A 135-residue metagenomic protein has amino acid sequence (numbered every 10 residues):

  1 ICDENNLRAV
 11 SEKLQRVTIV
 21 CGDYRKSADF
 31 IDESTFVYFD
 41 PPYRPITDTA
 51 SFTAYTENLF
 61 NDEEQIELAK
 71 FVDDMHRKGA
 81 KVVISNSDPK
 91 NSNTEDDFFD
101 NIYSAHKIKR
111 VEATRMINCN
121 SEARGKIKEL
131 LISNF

Functional and structural regions predicted by a protein language model:
I1, T18-I19, L59-I66, A123-K126: Conserved phosphate-coordination/catalytic loops
I1-T53, E67: SAM-dependent nucleic-acid methyltransferase catalytic core
A28, P45-D48, K90-T94, N118-C119: Short catalytic/ligand-binding loop motif for oxyanion handling, primarily in non-cytosolic enzymes, centered on
S34-T35, S51-A54, D97-D100, R124-G125: Short, glycine/charged-enriched secondary-structure capping and boundary segments
P42, S87, F135: Anionic group-transfer/hydrolysis microenvironments
R44-K78: SAM-dependent methyltransferase catalytic-core segment centered on the flexible catalytic loop and adjoining short
E64-T114: Conserved Class I SAM-dependent methyltransferase catalytic core
I102-F135: Class I S-adenosyl-L-methionine
